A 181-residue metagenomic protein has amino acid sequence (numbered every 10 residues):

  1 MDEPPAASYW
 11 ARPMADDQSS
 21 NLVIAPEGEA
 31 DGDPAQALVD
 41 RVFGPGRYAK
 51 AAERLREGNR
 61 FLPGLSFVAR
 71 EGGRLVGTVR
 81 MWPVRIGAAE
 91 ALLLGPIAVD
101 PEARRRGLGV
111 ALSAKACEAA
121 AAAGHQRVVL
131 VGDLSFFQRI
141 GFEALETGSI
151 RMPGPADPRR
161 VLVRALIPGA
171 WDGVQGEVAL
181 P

Functional and structural regions predicted by a protein language model:
L22-A35: A short beta-loop-alpha structural element at the N-terminal edge of CoA-dependent acyl/N-acetyltransferase catalytic
G32, D40-V84: Active-site rim helix/loop that mediates acceptor-substrate recognition in acyltransferases
R74, D100-A111, A122-A123, R139-I140: Conserved glycine-rich acetyl-CoA-binding loop
V84-L94, R104: A conserved beta-turn-beta hairpin within the catalytic core of GNAT-like acetyltransferases that forms part
L94, V99, R105-E118, L130: Conserved acetyl-CoA-binding loop-helix of GNAT-fold acetyltransferases
A122-Q126, V131-D157: Conserved active-site alpha-helix within GNAT-family acetyltransferase domains
R151-P181: C-terminal "cap" of GNAT-fold acetyltransferases
